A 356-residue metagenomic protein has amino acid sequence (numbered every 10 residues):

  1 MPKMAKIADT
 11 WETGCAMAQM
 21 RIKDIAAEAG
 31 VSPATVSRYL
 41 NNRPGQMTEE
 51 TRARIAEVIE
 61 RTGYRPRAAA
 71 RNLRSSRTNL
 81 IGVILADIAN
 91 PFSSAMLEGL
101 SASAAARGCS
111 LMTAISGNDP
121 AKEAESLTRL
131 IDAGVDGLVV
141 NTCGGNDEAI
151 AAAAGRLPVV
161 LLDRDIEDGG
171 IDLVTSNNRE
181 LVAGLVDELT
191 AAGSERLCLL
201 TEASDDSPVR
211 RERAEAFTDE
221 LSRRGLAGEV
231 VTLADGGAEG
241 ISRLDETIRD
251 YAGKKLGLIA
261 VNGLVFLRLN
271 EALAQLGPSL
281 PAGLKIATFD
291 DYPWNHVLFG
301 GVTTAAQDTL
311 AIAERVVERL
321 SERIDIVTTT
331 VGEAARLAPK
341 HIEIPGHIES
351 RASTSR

Functional and structural regions predicted by a protein language model:
M1-T78: N-terminal helix-turn-helix DNA-binding module of bacterial transcription factors
A16, E49-A53, T62-R129, A133-D136 (+2 more regions): Amphipathic helical "hinge" segments at domain boundaries
R54, F92-A106, L181-L185, P208-A227 (+3 more regions): Short, solvent-exposed amphipathic alpha-helices that sit in or adjacent to ligand/effector-binding or catalytic
A104-I115, R196-L200, A214, T218-E239: Short beta-strand elements in bilobed, periplasmic/extracellular small-molecule ligand-binding domains
V140-G184, S204, L264, D290-V302: Flexible loop/hinge segments that line or gate small-molecule binding clefts
D172-L199, A238-D245, Q307-T329: Hydrophobic alpha-helical segments within soluble ligand-binding/sensing domains
G184-L226, G332-T354: An alpha-beta-alpha
D245, R249-R356: Flexible loop/turn connectors
